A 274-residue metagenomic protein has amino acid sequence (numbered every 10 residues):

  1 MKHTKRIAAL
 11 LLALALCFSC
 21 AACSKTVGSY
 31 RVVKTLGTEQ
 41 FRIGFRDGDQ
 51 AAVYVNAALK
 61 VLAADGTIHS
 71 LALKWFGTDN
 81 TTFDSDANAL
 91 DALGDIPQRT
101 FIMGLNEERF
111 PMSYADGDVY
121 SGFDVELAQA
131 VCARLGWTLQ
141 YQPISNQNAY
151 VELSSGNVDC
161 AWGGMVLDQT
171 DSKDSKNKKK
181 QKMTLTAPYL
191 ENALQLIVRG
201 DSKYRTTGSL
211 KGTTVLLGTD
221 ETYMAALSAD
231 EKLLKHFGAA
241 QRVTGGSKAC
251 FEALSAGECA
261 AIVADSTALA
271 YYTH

Functional and structural regions predicted by a protein language model:
M1-L10: Bacterial N-terminal signal peptides that target proteins for export
S19-A22: C-terminal motif of bacterial Sec signal peptides marking the signal peptidase cleavage site
V27-G37, F45, G94, V125 (+3 more regions): Acidic, polar ligand-binding/catalytic clefts
T35-T81, V125-R134, G200-T222, A268-A270: Extended ligand-binding regions for polar small-molecule ligands
Q40, T78, D174-K176, Q241: A residue-level marker of the well-folded mature domains of exported/periplasmic proteins
A51-T78, N88-A89, G94-Q169, A240-V243 (+2 more regions): Extracytoplasmic small-molecule ligand-binding "clamshell" domains of the periplasmic binding protein/Venus flytrap
L105-P111, G117-A133, M165-V166, E191-F251 (+1 more regions): Bilobed "Venus flytrap"/periplasmic-binding protein-like clamshell domains and structurally analogous long
N157, T214, E258: Conserved functional loop/turn residues at catalytic and ligand-binding sites
